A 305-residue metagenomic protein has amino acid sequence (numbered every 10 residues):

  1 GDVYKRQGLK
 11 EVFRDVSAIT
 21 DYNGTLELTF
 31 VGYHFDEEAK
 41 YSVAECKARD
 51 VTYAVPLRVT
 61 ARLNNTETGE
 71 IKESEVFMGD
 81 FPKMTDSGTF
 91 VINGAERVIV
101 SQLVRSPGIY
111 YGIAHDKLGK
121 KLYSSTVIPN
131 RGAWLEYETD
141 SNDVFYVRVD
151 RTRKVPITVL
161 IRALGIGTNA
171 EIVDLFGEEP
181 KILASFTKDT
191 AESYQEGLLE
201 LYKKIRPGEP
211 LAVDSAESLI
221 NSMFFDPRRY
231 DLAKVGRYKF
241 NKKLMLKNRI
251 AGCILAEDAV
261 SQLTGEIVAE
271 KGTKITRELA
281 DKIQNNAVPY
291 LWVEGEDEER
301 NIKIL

Functional and structural regions predicted by a protein language model:
G1-L305: N-terminal non-catalytic structural scaffold regions of very large proteins
